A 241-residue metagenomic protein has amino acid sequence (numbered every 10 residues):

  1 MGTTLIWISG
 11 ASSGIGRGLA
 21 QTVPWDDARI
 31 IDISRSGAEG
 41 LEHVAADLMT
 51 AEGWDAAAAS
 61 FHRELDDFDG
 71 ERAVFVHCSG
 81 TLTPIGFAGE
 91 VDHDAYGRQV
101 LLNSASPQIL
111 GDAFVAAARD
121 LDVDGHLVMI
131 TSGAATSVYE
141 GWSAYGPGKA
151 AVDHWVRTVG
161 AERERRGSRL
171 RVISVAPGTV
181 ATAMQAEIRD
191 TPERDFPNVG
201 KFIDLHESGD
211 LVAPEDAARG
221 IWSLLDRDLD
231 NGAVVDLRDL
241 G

Functional and structural regions predicted by a protein language model:
S9, G70-G80, N103, M129 (+1 more regions): Rossmann-fold scaffold of SDR-type NAD(P)-dependent oxidoreductases
S12-A20: N-terminal Rossmann NAD(P)H-binding glycine-rich loop of SDR-like oxidoreductase domains
P24-G40: Conserved glycine-rich Rossmann-like NAD(P)H-binding loop of the short-chain dehydrogenase/reductase
G37-E52: Rossmann-fold cofactor-recognition segment
D55, E71, T81-G97, A116 (+1 more regions): Conserved mid-core segment of classical short-chain dehydrogenase/reductases
D92-Q108, V152: Catalytic Tyr-X3-Lys loop
R119, V123-A151, V156-R166, A176-T179 (+1 more regions): Catalytic loop of short-chain dehydrogenase/reductase
L170, S174, T182, D190-G241: C-terminal helical subdomain
